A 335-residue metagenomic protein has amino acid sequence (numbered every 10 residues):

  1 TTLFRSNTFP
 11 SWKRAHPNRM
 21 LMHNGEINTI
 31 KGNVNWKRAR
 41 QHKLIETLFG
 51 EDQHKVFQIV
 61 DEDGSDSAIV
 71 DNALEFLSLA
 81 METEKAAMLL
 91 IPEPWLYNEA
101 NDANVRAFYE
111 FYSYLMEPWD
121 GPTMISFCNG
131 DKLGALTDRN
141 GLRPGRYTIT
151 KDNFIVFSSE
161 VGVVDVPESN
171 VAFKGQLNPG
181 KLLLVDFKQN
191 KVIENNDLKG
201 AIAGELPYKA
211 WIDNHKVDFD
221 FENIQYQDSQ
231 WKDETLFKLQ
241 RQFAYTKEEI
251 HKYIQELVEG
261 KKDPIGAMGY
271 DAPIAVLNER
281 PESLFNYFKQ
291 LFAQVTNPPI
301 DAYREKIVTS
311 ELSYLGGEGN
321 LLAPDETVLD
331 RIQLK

Functional and structural regions predicted by a protein language model:
T1-Q333: Conserved short alpha-helical segments that host acidic/polar catalytic motifs at enzyme active sites
